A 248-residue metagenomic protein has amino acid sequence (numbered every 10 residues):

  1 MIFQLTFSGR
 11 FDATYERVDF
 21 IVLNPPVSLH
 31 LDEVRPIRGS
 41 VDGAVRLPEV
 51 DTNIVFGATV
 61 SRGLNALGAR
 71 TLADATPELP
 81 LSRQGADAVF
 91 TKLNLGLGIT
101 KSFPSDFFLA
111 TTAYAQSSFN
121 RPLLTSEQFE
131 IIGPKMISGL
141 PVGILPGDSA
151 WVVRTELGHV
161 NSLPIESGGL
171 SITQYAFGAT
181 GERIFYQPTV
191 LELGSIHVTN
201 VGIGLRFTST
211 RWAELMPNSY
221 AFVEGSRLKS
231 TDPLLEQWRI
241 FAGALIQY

Functional and structural regions predicted by a protein language model:
M1-S8, R46-V55, A69, S102-L109 (+3 more regions): Short loop/turn motifs that connect adjacent beta-strands in outer-membrane beta-barrel proteins
F3, V27-R35, Q84-V89, G143-S149 (+2 more regions): Replace "Gram-negative outer membrane beta-barrel proteins" with "bacterial and organellar outer membrane beta-barrel
G9-A13, F56-V60, L97, T111-A113 (+5 more regions): Membrane-embedded beta-strand positions of outer-membrane beta-barrel proteins
A13-D19, V45, V60-A66, A115-R121 (+6 more regions): Transmembrane beta-strands of outer-membrane beta-barrel pores
D19-S28, L67-P77, P122-E130, S167-G168 (+2 more regions): Outer-membrane beta-barrel translocator domains and adjoining extracellular loop/strand segments of Gram-negative
V34-S40, F90-N94, A150-R154, V198-G204 (+1 more regions): Transmembrane beta-barrel architecture of outer-membrane proteins
I99-Q187: Extracytoplasmic gating/loop element in the C-terminal half of outer-membrane beta-barrel translocons and assembly
I203, E236-Y248: Outer-membrane beta-barrel "beta-signal"
